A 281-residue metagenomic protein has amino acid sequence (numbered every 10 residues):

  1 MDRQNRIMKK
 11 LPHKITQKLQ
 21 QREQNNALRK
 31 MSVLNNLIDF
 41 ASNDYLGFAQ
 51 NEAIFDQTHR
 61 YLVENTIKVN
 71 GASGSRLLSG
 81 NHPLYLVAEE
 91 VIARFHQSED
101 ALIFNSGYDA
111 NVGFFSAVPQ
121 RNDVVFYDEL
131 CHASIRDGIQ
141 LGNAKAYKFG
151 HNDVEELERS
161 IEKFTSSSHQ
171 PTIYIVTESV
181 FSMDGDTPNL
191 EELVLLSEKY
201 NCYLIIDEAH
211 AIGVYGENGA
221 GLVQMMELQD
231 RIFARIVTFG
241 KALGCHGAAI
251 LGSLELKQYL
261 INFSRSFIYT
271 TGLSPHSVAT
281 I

Functional and structural regions predicted by a protein language model:
D2, R6-G71, C202: N-terminal "arm"/small-domain region of PLP-dependent enzymes with the aminotransferase-like
V63-S106: Conserved N-terminal alpha-helix of the aminotransferase class I/II PLP-enzyme fold
F114-A133: Conserved PLP-anchoring active-site segment centered on the Schiff-base-forming lysine
R121, L141-N143, Y200, R231: Short, structured coil segments at secondary-structure junctions
Y147, H151-I206: Active-site phosphate-binding strand-loop segment of PLP-dependent enzymes
Q224-Y259, L273: Active-site PLP attachment segment
G272-I281: Structural motif of enzymes handling amino- and sulfur-group chemistry
